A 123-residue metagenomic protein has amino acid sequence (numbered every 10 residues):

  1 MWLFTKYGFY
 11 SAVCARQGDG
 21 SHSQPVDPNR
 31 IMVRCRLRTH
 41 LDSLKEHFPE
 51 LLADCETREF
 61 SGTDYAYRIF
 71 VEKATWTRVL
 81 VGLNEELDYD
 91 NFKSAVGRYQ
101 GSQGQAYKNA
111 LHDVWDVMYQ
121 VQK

Functional and structural regions predicted by a protein language model:
M1-K123: Structured alpha/beta or helical-core interaction and ligand-binding surfaces enriched in interleaved
